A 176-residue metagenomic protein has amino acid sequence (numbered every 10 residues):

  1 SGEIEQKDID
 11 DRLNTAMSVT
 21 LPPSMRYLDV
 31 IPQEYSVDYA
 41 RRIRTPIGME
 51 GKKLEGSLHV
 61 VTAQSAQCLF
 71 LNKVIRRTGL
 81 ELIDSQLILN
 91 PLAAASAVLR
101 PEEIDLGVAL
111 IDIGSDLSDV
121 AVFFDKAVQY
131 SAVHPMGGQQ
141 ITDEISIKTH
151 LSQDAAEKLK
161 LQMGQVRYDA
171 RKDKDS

Functional and structural regions predicted by a protein language model:
S1-V108, Q129, S152-Q153, L161-S176: Nucleotide/phosphate-binding catalytic cleft detector across ATP-hydrolyzing and phosphate-transferring enzymes
V61, S131, P135, S146-T149: Hydrophobic alpha-helical scaffolding
F70, Q140-I141: Short Gly/charged-rich anion-binding patches and loops
L99-Y130, I145: Gly/Thr-rich phosphate-binding beta-strand-loop-beta motif of the actin/hexokinase/Hsp70
D112-G114, P135, Q139, Q153: Conserved structured core elements
K126-Q129, V133, G137-Q140: Conserved structured catalytic cores and adjacent interaction surfaces of nucleotide-binding/hydrolyzing enzymes
I141-T142, S146-Q153: Catalytic P-loop NTP-binding/switch module of NTPases
